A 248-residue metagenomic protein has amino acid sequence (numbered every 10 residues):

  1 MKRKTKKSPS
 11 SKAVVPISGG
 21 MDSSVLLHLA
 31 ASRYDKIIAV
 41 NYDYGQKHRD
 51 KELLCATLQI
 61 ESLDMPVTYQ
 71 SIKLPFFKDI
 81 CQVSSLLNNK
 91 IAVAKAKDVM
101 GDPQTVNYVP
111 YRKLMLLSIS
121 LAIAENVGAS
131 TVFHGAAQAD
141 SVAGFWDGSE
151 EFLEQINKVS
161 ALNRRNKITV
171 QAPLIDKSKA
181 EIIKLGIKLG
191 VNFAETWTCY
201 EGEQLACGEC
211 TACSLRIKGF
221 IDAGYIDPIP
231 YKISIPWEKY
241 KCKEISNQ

Functional and structural regions predicted by a protein language model:
M1-G190: ATP-dependent adenylation/nucleotidyltransferase module used to activate substrates
S32-R33, A56-L58, E203, I221 (+1 more regions): Alpha-helix termini
S118, W197-K218: Local cysteine-cluster metal-coordination motifs and their immediate loop/turn environment, predominantly Fe-S cluster
V132, Y200-A206, Y225-I233: Charge-dense, low-complexity polyampholytic segments
L174-Y200, E238-I245: Short, charged low-complexity linear segments at domain edges
S214-R216, F220-Q248: Short Fe-S-cluster ligation motifs
